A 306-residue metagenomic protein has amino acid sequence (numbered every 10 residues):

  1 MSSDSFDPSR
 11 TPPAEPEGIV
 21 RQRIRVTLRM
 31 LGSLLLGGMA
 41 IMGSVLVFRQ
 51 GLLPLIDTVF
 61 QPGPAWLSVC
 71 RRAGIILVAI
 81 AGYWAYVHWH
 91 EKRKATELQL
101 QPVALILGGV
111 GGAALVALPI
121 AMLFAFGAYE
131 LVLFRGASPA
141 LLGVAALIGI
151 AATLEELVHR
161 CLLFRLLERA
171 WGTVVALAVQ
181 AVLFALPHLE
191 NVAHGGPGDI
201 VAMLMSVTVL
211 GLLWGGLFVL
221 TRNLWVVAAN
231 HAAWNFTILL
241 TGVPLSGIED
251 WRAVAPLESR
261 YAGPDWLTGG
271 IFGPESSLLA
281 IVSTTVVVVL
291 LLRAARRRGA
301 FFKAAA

Functional and structural regions predicted by a protein language model:
M1-A95, I238-A306: N-terminal, membrane-interfacial amphipathic/helix-forming hydrophobic leader that caps and precedes the first
D4-P13, R25, L46-V69, H88-V158 (+2 more regions): Juxtamembrane helix-loop-helix connectors linking adjacent transmembrane helices in multi-pass membrane enzymes
P13-V20, L154-V179, L183, E190 (+2 more regions): Membrane-interface helix/loop boundary segments of multi-pass membrane proteins
M39-L46, V116-M122, A181-N191, A232-T241: Aromatic-anchored segments of alpha-helical transmembrane domains
A104, V175, W225-V226, S276: Residue-level recognition of membrane-helix boundary sites in multi-pass small-molecule transporters
G109, A113-A114, A145, G149 (+7 more regions): Residue-level signature of the transmembrane alpha-helical core of multi-pass small-molecule transporters
L133-A145, A193-S206, P274, L278: Juxtamembrane helix-entry segments on the extracytoplasmic side of multipass membrane proteins
V201-W266: Functionally important transmembrane alpha-helices
